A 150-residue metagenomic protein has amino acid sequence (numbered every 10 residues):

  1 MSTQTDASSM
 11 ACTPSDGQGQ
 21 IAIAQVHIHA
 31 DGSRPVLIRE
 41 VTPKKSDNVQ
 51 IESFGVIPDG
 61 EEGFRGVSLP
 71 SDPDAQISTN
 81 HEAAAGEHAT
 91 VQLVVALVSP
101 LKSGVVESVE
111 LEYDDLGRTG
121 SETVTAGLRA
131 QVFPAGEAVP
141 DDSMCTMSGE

Functional and structural regions predicted by a protein language model:
M1-E150: Non-catalytic macromolecular-recognition regions in eukaryotic signaling proteins
